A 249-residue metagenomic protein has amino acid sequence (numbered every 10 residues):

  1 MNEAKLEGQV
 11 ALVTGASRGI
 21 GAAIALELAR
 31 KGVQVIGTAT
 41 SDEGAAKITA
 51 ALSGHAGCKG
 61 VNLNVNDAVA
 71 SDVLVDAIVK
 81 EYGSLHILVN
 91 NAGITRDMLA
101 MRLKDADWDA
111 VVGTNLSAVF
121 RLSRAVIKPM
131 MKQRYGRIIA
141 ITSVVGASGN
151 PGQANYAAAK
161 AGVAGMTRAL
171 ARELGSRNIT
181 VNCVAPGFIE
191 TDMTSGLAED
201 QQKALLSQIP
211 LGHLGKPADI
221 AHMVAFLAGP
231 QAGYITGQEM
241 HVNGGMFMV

Functional and structural regions predicted by a protein language model:
M1-N2, S148, A225, T236-V249: Short C-terminal tail/terminal secondary-structure segment of NAD(P)H-dependent dehydrogenase/reductase domains
V10, S17-R18: Conserved glycine-rich cofactor-binding loop
K31-K47: Conserved glycine-rich Rossmann-like NAD(P)H-binding loop of the short-chain dehydrogenase/reductase
L99-A100, K104-V112, T194, L205: Substrate-binding pocket helix/loop in short-chain dehydrogenase/reductase
S123, A159, T167: Active-site helix of classical SDR
K128, R172-S176, G233: Alpha-helical segment proximal to the catalytic Tyr-Lys
G175, T180, K216, I235-G237 (+1 more regions): Short, small/polar-rich loop/turn modules that mediate ligand/substrate recognition or access, typified
